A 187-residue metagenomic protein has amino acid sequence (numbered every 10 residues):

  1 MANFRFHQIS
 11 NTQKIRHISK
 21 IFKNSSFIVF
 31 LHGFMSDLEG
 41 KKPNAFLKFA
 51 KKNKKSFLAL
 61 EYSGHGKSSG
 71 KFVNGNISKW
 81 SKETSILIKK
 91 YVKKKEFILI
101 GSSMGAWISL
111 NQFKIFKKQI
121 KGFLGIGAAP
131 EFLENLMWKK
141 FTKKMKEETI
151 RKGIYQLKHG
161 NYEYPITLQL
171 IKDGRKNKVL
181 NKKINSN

Functional and structural regions predicted by a protein language model:
M1-K23: N-terminal cap/lid segment of alpha/beta-hydrolase-fold proteins
S25-G33: Short beta-strand element of the alpha/beta-hydrolase
M35-K41: Short substrate-entry loop that stabilizes the transition state in hydrolases
P43, L47-S69: Conserved alpha/beta-hydrolase
G66-Y91: Catalytic nucleophile-loop/oxyanion-hole region of alpha/beta-hydrolase and closely related hydrolase-like folds
L99-G101, I126: Short beta-strand immediately N-terminal to the catalytic nucleophile in serine-hydrolase-like folds
G101-S109: Gly/Ala-rich beta-loop-alpha elbow adjacent to hydrolase catalytic centers
W107, Q119-N187: The alpha/beta-hydrolase serine catalytic core
